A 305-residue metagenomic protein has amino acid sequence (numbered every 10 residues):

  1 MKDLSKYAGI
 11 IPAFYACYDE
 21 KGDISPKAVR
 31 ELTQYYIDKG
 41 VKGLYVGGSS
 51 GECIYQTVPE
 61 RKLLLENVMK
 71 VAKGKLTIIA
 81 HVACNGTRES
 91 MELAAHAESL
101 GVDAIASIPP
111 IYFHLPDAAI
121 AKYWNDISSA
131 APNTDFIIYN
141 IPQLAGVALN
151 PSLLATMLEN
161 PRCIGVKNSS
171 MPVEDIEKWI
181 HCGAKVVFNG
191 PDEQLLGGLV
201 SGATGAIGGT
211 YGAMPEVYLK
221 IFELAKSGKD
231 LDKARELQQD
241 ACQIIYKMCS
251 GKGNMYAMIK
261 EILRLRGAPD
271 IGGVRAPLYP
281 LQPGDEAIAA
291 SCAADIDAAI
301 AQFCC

Functional and structural regions predicted by a protein language model:
K2-A148, L263: Active-site beta->alpha loop and helix N-cap motifs at the rims of alpha/beta catalytic domains
K6-C17, K39, V200-A203, T210-C305: C-terminal alpha-helical cap/extension of soluble enzyme domains
E52-C53, F113-H114, E174, L196 (+2 more regions): Short secondary-structure capping/turn micro-motifs that flank functional sites
L93, L100, F188, A293-I296: A short, hydrophobic/aromatic-rich structural module that often spans a beta strand with its adjoining loop
S129-T134, I141-C242, M248, K252: Catalytic alpha/beta core domains of metabolic enzymes, predominantly
